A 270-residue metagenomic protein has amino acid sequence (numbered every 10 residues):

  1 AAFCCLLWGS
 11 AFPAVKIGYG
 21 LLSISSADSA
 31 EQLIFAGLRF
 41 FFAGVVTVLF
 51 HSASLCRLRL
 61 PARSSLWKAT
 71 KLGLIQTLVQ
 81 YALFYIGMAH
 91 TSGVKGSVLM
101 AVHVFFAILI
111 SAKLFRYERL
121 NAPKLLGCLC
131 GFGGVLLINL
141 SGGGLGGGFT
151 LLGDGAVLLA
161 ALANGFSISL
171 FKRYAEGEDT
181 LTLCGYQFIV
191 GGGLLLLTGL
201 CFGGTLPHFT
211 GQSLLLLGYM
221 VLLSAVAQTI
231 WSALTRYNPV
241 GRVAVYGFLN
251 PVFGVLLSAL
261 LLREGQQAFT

Functional and structural regions predicted by a protein language model:
A1-G37, G146-R173, G193, L216-L217 (+2 more regions): Glycine-/small-residue-enriched transmembrane alpha-helix faces in small-molecule transporters and effluxers
A11, S52-G96, M100, I110 (+3 more regions): Specific transmembrane alpha-helical segments of multi-pass solute transporters/efflux pumps, especially DMT/EamA
G18, F35, G87, K113-R116 (+6 more regions): Hydrophobic/aromatic residues within transmembrane alpha-helices of multi-pass small-molecule transporters
G20-V79, F106-I110, A163-S167, G185-F202 (+1 more regions): Transmembrane alpha-helices of multi-pass small-molecule transport proteins
A36, F40, Y117, N139-S141 (+2 more regions): C-terminal-most transmembrane helix of multi-pass membrane proteins
L38, T77, Y81-A82, G96-V102 (+2 more regions): Helix-helix packing/entry segments at the starts of transmembrane helices
T47, H51, L109-I110, N121-G142 (+3 more regions): Hydrophobic transmembrane alpha-helices of multi-pass small-molecule transport proteins
S97-M100, R116-L137, G147-G153, R263-T270: Loop-to-transmembrane alpha-helix entry segments
